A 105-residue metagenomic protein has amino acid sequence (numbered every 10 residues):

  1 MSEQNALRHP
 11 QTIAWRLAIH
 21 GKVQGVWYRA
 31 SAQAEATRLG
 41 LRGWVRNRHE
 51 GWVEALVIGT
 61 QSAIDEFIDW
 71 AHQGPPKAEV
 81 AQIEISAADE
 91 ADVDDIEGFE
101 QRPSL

Functional and structural regions predicted by a protein language model:
M1-L105: Intrinsically disordered, low-complexity, mixed-charge
